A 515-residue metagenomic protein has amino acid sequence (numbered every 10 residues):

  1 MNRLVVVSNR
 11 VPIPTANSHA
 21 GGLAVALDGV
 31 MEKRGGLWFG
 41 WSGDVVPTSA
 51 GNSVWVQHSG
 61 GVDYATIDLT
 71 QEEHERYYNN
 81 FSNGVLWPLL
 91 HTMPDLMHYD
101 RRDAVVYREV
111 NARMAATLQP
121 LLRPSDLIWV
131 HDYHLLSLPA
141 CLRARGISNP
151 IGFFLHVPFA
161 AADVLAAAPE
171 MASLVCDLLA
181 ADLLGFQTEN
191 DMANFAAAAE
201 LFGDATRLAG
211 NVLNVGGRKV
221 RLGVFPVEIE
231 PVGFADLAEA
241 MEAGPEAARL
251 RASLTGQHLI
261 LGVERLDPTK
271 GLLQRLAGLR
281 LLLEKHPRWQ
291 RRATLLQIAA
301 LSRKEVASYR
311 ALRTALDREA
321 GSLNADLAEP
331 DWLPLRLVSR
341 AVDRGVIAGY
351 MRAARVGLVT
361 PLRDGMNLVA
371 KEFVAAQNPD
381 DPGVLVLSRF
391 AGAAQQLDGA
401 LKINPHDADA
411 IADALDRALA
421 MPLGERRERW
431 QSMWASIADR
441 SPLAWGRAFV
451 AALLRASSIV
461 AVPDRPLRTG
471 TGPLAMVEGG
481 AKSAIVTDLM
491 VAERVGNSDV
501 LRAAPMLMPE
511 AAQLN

Functional and structural regions predicted by a protein language model:
M1, S125, G496-S498, L514: Intrinsic-disorder/low-complexity regions
M1-A475, K482, T487: Catalytic cores of carbohydrate-active enzymes across secretory and cytosolic contexts
L86-W87, E478, G496, L501: N-terminal non-cleavable signal-anchor helices
T471, E478, M506, A512-N515: Short, intrinsically disordered terminal tails adjacent to the first/last structured region
M490-A511: Active-site neighborhood of HAD-like aspartate-dependent phosphohydrolases
